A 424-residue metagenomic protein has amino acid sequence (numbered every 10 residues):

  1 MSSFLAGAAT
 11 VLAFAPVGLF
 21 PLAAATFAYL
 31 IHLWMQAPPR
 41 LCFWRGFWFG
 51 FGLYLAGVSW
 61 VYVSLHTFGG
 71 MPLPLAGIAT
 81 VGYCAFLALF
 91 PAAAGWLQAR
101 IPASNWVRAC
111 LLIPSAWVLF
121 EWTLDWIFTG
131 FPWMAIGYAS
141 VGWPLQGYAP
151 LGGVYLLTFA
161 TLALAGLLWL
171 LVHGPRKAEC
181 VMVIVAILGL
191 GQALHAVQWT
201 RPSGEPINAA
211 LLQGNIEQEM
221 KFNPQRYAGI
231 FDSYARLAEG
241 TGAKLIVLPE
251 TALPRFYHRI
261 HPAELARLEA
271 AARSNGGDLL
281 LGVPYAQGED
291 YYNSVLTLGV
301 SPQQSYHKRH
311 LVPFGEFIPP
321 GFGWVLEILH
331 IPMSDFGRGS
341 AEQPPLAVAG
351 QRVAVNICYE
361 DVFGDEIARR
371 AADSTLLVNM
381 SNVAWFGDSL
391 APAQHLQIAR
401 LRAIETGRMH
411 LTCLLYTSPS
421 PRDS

Functional and structural regions predicted by a protein language model:
M1-Q198, D388, A399-R402, H410-L414 (+1 more regions): Membrane-embedded alpha-helical bundles of multi-pass enzymes that act on lipidic or dolichyl-linked glycan substrates
V197-S418: Soluble catalytic domains of enzymes that build or remodel membrane lipids, polysaccharides, and related
P419-S424: A short, hydrophobic C-terminal helix/tail in secreted or cell-surface proteins
